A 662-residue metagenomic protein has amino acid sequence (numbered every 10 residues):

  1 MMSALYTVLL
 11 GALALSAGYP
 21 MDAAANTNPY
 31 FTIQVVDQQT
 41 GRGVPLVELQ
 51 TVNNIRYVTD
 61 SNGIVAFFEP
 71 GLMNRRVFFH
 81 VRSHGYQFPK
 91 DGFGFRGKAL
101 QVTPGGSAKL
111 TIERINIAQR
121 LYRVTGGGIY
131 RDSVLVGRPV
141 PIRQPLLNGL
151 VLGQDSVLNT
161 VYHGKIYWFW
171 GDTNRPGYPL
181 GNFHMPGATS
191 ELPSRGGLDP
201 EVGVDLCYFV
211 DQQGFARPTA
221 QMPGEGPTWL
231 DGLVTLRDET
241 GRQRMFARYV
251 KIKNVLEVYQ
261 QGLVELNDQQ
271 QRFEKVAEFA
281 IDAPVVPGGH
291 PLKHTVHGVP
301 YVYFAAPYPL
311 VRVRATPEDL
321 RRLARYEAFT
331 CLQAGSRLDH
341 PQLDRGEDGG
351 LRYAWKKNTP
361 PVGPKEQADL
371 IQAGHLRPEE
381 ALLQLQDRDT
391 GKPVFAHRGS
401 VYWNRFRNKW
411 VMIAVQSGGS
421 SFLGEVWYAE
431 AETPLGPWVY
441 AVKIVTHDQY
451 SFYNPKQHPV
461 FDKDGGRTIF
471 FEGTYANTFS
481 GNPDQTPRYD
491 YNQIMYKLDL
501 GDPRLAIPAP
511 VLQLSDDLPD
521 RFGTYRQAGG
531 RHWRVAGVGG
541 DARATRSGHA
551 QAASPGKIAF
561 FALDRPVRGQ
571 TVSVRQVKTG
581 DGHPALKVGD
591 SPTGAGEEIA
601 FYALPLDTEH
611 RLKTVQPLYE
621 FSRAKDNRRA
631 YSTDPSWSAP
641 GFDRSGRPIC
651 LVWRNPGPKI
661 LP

Functional and structural regions predicted by a protein language model:
S3-G18: Bacterial N-terminal signal peptides
G18-F31: Beta-strand-rich domain onsets/edges
N26, Q101-N116, E620-S622: Conserved "repeat-terminator" motif of extracellular CCP/Sushi domains
P29-F31, Q39-N53: Short, ordered, surface-exposed loop/turn motifs in non-cytosolic proteins
N54-E69: Short, acidic Ser/Thr/Gly-rich low-complexity loop/linker segments typical of extracellular and cell-surface proteins
L72-A99: A short, solvent-exposed loop/turn motif at the edges and junctions of modular extracellular/periplasmic domains
G105, I112-L152, V161-G226, T235-V285 (+5 more regions): Beta-rich carbohydrate-recognition and catalytic domains
L512-P662: Extracellular glycan-binding segments that recognize GlcNAc-based cell-wall polysaccharides
